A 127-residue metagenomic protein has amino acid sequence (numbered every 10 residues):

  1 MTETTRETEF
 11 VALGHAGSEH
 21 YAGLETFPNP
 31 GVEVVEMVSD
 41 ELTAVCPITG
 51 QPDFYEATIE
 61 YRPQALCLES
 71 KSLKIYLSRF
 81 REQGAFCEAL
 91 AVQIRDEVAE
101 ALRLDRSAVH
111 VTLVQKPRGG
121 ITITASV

Functional and structural regions predicted by a protein language model:
M1-V127: N-terminal intrinsically disordered, cationic/polar leader segments that include organellar targeting peptides
